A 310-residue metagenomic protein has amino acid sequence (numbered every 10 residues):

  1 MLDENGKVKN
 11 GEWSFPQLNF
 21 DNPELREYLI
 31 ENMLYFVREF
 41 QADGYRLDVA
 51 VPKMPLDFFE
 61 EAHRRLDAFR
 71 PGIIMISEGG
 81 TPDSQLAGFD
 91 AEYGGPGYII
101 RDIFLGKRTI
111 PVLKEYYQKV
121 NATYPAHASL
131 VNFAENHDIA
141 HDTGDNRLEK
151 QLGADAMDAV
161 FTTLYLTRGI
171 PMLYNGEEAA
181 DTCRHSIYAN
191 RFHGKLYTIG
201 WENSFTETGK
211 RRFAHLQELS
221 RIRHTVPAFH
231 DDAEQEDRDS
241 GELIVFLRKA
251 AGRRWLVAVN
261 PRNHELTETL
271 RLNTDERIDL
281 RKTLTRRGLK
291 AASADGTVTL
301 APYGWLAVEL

Functional and structural regions predicted by a protein language model:
M1-F40, F58-R70, I74: Substrate-binding/active-site clefts of carbohydrate-active enzymes
R38, D43-L130, T163, A180-E218 (+4 more regions): Active-site-proximal helices and loops of the catalytic beta/alpha 8
G72-S77, I170-G176, P227-A233: Acidic/polar loop patches that form or flank catalytic/metal-binding clefts of enzymes that bind anionic ligands
A126-Q151: Active-site clefts of carbohydrate-active enzymes
F161-T182: Substrate-binding cleft of secreted/luminal carbohydrate-active enzymes
D237-D275: Carbohydrate-binding surface patches
L272-G288: Solvent-exposed beta-hairpin/edge-strand motifs
A292-L310: C-terminal beta-strand-rich structural cap/linker in extracellular carbohydrate-active enzymes
